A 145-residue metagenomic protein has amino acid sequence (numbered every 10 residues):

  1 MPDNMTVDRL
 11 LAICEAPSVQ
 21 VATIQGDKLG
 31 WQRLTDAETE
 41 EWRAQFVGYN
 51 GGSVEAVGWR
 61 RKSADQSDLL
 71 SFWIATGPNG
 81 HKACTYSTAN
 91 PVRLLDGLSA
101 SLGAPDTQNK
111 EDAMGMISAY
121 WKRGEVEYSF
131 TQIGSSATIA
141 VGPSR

Functional and structural regions predicted by a protein language model:
M1-L69: N-terminal leader/targeting segments
Q25, G48, S53-M116: Long, charged/polar, surface-exposed segments that mediate recognition or autoinhibition
W31, W59, C84, Y128-F130 (+1 more regions): Hydrophobic beta-strand residues in large extracellular and virion-surface proteins
R33, L98, P143-R145: Structured catalytic/translocation cores of nucleotide/phosphate-coupled proteins
D36, L94-D96, T131: Short acidic, gly/pro-rich beta-turn/loop elements at beta-sheet edges and active-site/ligand-binding grooves
S118-S136, A140-G142: Short, exposed beta-strand-loop hairpins at the edges of beta-sheets in extracellular/periplasmic proteins
